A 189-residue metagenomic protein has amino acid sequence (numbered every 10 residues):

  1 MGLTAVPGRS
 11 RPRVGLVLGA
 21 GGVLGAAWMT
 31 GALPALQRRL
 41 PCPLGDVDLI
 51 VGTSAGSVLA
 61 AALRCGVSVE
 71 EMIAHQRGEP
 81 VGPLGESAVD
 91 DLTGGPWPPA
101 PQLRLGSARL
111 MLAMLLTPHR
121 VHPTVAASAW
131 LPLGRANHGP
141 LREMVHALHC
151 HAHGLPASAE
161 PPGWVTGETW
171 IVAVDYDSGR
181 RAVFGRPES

Functional and structural regions predicted by a protein language model:
M1-T53, A61-S189: Patatin-like phospholipase
